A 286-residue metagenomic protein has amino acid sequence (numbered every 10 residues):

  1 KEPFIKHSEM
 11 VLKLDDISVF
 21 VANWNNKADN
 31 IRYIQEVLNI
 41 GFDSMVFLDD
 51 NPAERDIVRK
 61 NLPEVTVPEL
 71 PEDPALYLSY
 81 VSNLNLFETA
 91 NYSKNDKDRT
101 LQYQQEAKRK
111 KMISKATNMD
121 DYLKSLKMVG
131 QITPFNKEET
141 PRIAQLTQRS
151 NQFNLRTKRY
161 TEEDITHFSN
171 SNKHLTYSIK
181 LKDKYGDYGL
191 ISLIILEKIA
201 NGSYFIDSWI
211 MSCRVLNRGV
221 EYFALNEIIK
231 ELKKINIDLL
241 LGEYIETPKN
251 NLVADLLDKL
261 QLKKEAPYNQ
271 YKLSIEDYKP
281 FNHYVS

Functional and structural regions predicted by a protein language model:
K1, I31, F47, E54-R55 (+3 more regions): Extended, hydrophobic alpha-helical segments in both membrane/secreted and soluble proteins
K1-A22: Substrate-recognition/cap helix-loop segment adjacent to the acidic, metal-dependent catalytic center of Asp-based
V19-N23, V67-L70, I132-P134: Short acidic-hydrophobic, aromatic-tinged amphipathic segments that line or gate anion-handling sites
I31-P52, V58: Conserved Lys-Pro-Asp/Glu-containing loop-to-beta segment of HAD-superfamily phosphomonoesterases, centered on
V37, R59-L126, K230-S286: Terminal substrate-recognition subdomain of acyl/acetyltransferases
I40-F42, K173-H174, K234-I237: Short, high-confidence coil segments that cap the C-terminus of an alpha-helix and link into the following beta-strand
Q131-M211: A conserved beta-strand-loop-helix scaffold within acyl/acetyltransferase catalytic domains
K184, L190-A266: Acyl-donor binding region in acyl/amide transferases
